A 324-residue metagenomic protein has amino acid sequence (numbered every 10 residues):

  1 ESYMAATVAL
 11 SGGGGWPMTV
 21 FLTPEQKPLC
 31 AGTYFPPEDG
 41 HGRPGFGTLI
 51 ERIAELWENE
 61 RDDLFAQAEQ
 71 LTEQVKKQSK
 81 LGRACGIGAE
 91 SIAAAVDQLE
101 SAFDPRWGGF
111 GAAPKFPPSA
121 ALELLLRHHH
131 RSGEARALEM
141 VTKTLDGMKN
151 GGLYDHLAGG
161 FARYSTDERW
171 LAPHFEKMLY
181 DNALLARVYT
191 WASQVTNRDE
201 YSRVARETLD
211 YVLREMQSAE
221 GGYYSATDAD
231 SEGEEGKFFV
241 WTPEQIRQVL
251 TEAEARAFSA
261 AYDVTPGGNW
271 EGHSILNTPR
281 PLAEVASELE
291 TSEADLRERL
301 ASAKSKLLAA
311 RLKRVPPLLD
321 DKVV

Functional and structural regions predicted by a protein language model:
E1-V324: Replace the tail clause
